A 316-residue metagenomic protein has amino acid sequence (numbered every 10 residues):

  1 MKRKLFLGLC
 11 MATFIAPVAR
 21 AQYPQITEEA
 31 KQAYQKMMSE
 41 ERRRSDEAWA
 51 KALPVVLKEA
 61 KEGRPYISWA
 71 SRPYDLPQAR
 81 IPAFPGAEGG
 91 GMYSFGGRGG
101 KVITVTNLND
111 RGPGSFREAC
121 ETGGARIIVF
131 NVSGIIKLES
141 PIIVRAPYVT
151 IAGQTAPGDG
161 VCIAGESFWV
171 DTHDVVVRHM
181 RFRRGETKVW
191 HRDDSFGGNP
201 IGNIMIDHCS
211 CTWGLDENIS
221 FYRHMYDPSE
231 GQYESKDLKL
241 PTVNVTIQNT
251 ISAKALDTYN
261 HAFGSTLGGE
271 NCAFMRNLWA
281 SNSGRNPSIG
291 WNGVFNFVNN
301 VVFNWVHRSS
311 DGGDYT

Functional and structural regions predicted by a protein language model:
K2-L7, R20-N109, P113-I127: Extracellular "leader-to-stem" segments immediately downstream of a signal peptide or signal-anchor in secreted/lumenal
G8-A16: Bacterial N-terminal signal peptides
V102, I127, Y148, G160 (+1 more regions): A residue-level signal for beta-strand positions that form part of recognition/binding surfaces within mature
T104, S195, N286: Conserved beta-strand positions that form and line the central face of beta-propeller blades
N109-D110, S133-I135, T155-P157: Acidic glycine-/aspartate-rich tracts in secreted/extracellular proteins
F116-G124, I135-A152, V161-R178, R184-I201: Extracellular beta-strand-rich solenoid/capping regions of secreted or surface-exposed proteins that bind or remodel
Y148, G153, P157, H173-R184 (+5 more regions): Right-handed parallel beta-helix
